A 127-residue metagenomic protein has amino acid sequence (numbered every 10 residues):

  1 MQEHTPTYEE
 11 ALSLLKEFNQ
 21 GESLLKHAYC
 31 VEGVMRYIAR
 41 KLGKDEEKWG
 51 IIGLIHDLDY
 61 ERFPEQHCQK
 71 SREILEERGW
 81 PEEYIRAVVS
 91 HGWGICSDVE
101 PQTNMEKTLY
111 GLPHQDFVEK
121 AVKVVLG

Functional and structural regions predicted by a protein language model:
M1-F63: Acidic/His-rich, divalent-metal-binding segments that scaffold phosphate/diphosphate chemistry
L42-G127: Divalent metal-dependent catalytic cores for phosphoryl transfer on phosphate-bearing substrates
